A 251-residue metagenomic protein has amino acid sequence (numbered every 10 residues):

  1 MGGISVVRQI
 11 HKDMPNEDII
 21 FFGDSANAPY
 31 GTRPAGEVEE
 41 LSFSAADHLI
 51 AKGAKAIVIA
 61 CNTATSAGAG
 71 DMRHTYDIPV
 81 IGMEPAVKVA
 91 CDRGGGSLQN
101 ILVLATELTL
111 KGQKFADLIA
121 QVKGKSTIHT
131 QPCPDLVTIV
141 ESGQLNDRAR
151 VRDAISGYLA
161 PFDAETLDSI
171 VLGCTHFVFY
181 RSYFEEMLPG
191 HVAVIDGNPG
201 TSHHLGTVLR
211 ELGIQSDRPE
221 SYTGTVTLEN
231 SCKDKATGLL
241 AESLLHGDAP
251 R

Functional and structural regions predicted by a protein language model:
M1-R251: Non-catalytic structural scaffold of enzyme domains
